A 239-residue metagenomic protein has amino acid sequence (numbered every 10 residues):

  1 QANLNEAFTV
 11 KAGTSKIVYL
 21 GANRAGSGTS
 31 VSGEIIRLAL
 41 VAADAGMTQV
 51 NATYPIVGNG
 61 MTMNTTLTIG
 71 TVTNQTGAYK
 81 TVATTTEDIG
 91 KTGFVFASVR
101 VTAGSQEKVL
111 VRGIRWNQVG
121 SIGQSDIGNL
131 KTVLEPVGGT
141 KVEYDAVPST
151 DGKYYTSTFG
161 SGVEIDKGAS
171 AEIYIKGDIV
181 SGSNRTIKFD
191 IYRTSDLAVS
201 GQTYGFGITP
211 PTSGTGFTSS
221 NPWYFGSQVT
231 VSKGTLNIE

Functional and structural regions predicted by a protein language model:
Q1-E239: Exposed, polar/acidic Ser/Thr-rich sequence context and nearby capping/turn residues that mark flexible linkers
